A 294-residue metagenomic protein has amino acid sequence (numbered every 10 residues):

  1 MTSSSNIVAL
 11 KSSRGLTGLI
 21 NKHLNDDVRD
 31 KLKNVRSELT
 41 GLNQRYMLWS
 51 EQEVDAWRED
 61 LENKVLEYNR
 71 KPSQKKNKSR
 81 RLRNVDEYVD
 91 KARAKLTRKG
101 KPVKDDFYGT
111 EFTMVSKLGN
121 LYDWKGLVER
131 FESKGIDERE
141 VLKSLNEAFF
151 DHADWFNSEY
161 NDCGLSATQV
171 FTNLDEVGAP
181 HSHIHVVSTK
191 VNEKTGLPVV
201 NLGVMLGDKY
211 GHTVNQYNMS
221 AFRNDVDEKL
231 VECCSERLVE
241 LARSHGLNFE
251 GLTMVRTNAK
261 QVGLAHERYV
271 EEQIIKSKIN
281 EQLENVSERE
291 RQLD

Functional and structural regions predicted by a protein language model:
M1-D294: N-terminal nicking endonuclease/strand-transfer module with a His-rich metal-binding environment and a catalytic Tyr
